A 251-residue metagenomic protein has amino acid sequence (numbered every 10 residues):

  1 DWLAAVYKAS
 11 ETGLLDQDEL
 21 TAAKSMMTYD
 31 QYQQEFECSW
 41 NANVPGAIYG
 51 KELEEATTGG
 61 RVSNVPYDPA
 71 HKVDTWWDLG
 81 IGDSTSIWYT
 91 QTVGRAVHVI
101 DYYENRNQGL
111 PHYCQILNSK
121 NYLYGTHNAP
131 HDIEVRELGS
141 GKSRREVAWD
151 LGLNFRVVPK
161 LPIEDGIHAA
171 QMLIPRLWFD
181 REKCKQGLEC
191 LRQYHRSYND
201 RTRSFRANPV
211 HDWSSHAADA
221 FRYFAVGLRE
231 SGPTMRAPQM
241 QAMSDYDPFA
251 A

Functional and structural regions predicted by a protein language model:
D1-E11: Signature of the SF2 helicase/ATPase Hel1-core->accessory helical subdomain module
L3-A5, T75, N128: Hydrophobic/aromatic beta-strand patches that form the interior of the parallel beta-sheet core in alpha/beta enzyme
T12-L79: ATPase catalytic-site recognition across NTP-hydrolyzing enzymes
S25, Q33-F36, L191-H195, F221: Short amphipathic alpha-helical "interface-anchor" segments enriched in bulky aromatics
T85-T90, R222: Short beta-strand scaffold segments in enzyme catalytic cores
W88-D212, R229-A251: Mg2+-dependent endonuclease catalytic cores in nucleic-acid-processing enzymes, primarily RNase H-like
H216: Histidine-centered active-site/metal-ligand motif
D219-G227: Short, hydrophobic/amphipathic alpha-helical patches that form generic packing surfaces within helical domains
